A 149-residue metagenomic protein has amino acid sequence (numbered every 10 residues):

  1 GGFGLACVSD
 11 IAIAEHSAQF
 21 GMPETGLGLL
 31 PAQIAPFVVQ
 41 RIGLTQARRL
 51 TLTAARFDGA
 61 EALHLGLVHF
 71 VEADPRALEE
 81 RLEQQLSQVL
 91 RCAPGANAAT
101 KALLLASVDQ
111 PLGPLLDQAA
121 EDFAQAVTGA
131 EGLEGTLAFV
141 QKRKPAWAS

Functional and structural regions predicted by a protein language model:
G1-T51, H64, R81-Q85: CoA-thioester-processing core
A6, A62, T100, F139: Terminal peptide-recognition signature
I13-A18, V68-D117, A130, A146-S149: C-terminal long alpha-helix characteristic of the crotonase
A35, L44-A47, E79, A96-K101 (+2 more regions): A general structural signal for well-ordered alpha-helical segments in protein cores
L50-L52, Q125-A126: Short alpha-helical segment immediately N-terminal to, or the first helix within, an HTH/HTH-like DNA-binding domain
A54-E61: Acidic, divalent-metal-coordinating active-site segment for phosphoryl/phosphodiester hydrolysis, typified by short
L137-S149: Terminal low-complexity tails and localization/encapsulation signals of metabolic enzymes
